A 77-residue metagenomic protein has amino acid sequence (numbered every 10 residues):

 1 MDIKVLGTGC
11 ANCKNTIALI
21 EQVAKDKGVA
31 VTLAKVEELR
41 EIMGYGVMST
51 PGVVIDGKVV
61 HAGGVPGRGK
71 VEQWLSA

Functional and structural regions predicted by a protein language model:
M1-L19: Local sequence-structure signature of Cys/Sec-based thiol-disulfide redox active-site neighborhoods
M1-V5, L33, G44: Immediate flanking context of iron-sulfur cluster ligation sites
T8-G9, E38, K58: Short, ordered loop/turn segments at secondary-structure junctions
I20, A24, L75: Conserved hydrophobic residues forming the short capping helix/wall of the S-adenosyl-L-methionine
V29-L39: Thiol-based oxidoreductase modules, predominantly thioredoxin-like and allied folds used for disulfide exchange
E38-E41, K70: Short acidic active-site motifs
G46-V53: Structural micro-motif
I55-A77: Non-catalytic, surface beta->alpha helical segment in thiol-disulfide oxidoreductase systems
